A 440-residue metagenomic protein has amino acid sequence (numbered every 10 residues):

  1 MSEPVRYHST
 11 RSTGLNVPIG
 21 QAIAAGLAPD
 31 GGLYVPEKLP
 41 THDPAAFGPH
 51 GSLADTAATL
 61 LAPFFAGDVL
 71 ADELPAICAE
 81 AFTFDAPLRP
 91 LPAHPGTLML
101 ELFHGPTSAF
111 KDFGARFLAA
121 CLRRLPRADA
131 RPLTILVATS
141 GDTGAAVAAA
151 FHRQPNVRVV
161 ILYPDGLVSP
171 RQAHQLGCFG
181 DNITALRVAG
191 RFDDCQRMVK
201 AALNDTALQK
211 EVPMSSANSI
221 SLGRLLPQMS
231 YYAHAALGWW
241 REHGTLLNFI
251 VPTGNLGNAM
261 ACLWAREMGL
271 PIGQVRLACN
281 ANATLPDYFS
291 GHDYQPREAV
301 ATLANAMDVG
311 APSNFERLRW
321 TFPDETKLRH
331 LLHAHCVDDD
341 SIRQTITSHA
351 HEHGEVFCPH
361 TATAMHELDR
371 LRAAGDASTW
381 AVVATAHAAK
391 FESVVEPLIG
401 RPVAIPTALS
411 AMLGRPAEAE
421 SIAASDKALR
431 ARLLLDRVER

Functional and structural regions predicted by a protein language model:
M1-R440: PLP-dependent amino-acid enzyme catalytic core
